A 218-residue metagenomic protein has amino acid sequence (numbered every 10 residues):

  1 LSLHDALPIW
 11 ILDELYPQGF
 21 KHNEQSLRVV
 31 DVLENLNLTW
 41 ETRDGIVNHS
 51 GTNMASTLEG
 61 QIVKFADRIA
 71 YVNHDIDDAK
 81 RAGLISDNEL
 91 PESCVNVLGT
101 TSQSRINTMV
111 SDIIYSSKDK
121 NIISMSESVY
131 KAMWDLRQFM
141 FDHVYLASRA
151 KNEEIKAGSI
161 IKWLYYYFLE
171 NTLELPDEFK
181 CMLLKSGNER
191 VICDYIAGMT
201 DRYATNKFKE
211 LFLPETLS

Functional and structural regions predicted by a protein language model:
L1, Y16, S50: Acidic, glycine-rich active-site loops and adjacent beta-strand->loop/helix elements that engage anionic groups
S2-L7: Short, small-residue-biased leader/transition segments that mark boundaries at the very start of proteins
W10-Y16: Active-/binding-site microenvironments in catalytic and ligand-binding cores
F20-S218: Histidine-centered, transition-metal-coordinating active-site segments
